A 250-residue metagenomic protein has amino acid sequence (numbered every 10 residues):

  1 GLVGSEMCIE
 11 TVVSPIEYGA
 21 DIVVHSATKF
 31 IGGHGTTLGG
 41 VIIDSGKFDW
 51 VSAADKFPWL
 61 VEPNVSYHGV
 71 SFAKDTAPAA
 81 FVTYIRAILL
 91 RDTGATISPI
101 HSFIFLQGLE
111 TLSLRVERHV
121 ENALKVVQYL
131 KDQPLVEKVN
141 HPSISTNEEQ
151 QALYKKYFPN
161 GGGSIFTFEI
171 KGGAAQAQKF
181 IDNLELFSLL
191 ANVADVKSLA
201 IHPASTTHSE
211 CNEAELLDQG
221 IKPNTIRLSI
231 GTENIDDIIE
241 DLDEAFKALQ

Functional and structural regions predicted by a protein language model:
G1-C8: Single conserved hydrophobic/aromatic residue that forms the stacking wall/gate of nucleotide- or nucleobase-binding
S5, S26-A27: Glycine-rich, histidine-containing beta strand-loop boundary motifs that form or position
T11-V13: Catalytic cores of alpha/beta
G19: Active-site-proximal glycine-rich helix-loop-beta segment
I22-H25, I31-I165, E169-V196: Active-site C-terminal subdomain of aminotransferase-like
R115, D182-N183, S198-Q250: PLP-dependent enzyme catalytic core of the Aspartate aminotransferase-like
